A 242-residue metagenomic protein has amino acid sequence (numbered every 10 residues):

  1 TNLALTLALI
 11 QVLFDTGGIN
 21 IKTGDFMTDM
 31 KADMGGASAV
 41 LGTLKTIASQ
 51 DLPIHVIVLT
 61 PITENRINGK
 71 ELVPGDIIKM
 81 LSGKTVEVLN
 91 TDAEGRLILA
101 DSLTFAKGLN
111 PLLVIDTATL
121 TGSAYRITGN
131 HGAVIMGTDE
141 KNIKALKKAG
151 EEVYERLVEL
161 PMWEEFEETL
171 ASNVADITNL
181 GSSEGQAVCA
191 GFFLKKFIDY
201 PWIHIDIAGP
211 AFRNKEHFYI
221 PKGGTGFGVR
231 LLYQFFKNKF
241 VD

Functional and structural regions predicted by a protein language model:
T1-D242: A generic structural signal for tightly packed, nonpolar segments enriched in small/aliphatic residues
